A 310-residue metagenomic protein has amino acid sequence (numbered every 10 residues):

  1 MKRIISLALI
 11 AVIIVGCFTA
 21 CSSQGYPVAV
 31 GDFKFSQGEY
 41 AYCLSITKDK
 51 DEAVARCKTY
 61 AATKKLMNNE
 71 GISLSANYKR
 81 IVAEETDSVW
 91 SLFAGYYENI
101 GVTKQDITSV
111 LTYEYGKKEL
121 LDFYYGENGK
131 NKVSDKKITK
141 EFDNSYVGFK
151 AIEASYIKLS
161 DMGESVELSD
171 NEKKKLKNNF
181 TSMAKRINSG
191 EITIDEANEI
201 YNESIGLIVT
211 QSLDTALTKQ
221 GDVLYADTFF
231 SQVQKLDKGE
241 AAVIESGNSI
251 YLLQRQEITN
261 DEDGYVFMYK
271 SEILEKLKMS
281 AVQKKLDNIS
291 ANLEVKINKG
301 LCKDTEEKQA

Functional and structural regions predicted by a protein language model:
M1-A8: Positively charged n-region of N-terminal signal peptides that target proteins for export
R3, V28-S36, Y42, K177-A184 (+1 more regions): Solvent-exposed loop/turn and edge beta-strand elements of beta-rich ligand-binding domains
A8-V15: Alpha-helical transmembrane segments
G16-A20: C-terminal motif of bacterial Sec signal peptides marking the signal peptidase cleavage site
C21-L111: N-terminal targeting/tethering segments
S23, G31-Q37, S169, T181-S182 (+4 more regions): Cross-family detector of peptidyl-prolyl cis-trans isomerase
V30, K48, G101-K175, L224-A310: PPIase-associated folding chaperone regions across multiple families
N178-D227, G264: Peptidyl-prolyl cis-trans isomerase
